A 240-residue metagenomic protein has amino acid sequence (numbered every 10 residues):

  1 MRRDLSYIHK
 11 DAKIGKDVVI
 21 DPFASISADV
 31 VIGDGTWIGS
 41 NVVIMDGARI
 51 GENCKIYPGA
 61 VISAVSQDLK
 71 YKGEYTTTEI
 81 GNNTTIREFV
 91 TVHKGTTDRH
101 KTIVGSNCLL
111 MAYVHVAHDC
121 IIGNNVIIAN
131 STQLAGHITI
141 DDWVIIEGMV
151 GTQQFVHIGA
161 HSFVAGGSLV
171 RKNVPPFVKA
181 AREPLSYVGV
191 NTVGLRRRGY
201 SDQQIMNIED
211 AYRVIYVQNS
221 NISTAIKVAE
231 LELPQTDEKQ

Functional and structural regions predicted by a protein language model:
R2-S186: Structural signal for interior beta-strand "rungs" in well-ordered beta-sheet cores of soluble enzyme domains
P184-D202: SDR active-site lid
R197-Q240: An accessory alpha-helical subdomain
